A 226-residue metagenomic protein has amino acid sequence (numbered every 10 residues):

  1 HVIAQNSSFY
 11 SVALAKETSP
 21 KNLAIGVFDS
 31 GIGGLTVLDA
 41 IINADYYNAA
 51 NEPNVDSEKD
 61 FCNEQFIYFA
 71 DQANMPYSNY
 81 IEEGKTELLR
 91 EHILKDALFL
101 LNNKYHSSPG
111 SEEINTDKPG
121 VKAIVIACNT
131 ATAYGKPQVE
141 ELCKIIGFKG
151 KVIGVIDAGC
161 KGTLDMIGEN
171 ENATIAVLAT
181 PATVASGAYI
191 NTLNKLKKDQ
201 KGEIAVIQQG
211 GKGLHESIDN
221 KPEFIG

Functional and structural regions predicted by a protein language model:
V2-G226: Non-catalytic structural scaffold of enzyme domains
